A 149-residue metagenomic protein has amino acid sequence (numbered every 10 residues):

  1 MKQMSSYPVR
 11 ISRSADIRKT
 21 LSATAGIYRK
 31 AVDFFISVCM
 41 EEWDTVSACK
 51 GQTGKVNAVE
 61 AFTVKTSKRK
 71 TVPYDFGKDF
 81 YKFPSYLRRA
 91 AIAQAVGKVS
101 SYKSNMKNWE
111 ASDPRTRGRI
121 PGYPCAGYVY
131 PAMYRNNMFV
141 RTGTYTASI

Functional and structural regions predicted by a protein language model:
M1-I149: Nucleic-acid substrate recognition interfaces
